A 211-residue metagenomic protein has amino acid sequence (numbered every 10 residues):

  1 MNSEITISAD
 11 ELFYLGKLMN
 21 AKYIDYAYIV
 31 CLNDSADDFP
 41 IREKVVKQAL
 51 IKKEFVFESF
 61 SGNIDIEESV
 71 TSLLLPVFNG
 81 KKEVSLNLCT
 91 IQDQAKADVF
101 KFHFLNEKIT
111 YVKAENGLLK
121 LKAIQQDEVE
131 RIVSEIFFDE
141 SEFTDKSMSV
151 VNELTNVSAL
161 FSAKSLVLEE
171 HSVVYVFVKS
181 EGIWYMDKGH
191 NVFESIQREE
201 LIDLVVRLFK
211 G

Functional and structural regions predicted by a protein language model:
N2-I5, A9, I24-C31, D38 (+2 more regions): Non-catalytic recognition/regulatory regions in large multidomain proteins
K44-Q48: Short, hydrophobic-biased segments on the C-terminal half of alpha helices that form "recognition helices"
I51-G62: A short, conserved structural fragment
